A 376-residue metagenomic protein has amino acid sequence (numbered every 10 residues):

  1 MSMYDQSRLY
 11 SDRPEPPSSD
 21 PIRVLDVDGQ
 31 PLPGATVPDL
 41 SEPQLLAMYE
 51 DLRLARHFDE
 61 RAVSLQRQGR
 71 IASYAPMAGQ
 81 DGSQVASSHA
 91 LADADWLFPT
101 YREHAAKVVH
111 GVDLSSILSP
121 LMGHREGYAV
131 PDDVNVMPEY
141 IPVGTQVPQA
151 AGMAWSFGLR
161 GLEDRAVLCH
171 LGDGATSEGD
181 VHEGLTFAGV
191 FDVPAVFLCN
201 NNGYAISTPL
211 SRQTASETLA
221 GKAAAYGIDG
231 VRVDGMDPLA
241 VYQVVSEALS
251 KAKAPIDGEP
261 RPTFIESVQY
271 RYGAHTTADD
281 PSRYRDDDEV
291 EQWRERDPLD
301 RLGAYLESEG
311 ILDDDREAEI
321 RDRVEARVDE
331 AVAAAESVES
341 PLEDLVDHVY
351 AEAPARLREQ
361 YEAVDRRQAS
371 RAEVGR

Functional and structural regions predicted by a protein language model:
M1-G82, G273, S282, D287-R376: Conserved acidic/glycine
S19-D20, A35, E60, G69 (+8 more regions): Residue-level signal for pocket-adjacent positions within structured domains
Q30-P31, H104, N202-A205: A short, flexible beta-alpha/helix-coil linker loop
H57-E60, S64, Q68-V193, P209-A215 (+1 more regions): Cofactor-binding active-site loop characterized by glycine-rich and histidine/acidic residues
Y101, S267-Q269, V349: A general secondary-structure junction signal
G144-S337: Glycine-rich ThDP/TPP pyrophosphate-binding loop and its adjacent helix/strand module within ThDP-dependent enzymes
